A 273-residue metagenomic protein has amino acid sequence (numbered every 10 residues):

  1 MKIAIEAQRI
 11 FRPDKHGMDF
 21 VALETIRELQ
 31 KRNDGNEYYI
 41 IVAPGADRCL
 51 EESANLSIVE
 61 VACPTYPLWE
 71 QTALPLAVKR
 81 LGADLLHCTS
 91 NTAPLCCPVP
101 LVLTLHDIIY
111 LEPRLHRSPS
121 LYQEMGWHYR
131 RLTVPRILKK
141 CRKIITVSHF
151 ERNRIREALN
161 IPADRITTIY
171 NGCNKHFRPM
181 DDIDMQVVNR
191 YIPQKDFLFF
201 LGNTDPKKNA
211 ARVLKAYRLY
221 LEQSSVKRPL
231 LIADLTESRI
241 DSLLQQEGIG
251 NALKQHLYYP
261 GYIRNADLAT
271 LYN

Functional and structural regions predicted by a protein language model:
M1-N273: Carbohydrate transferase catalytic cores enriched for Leloir-type hexosyltransferases
